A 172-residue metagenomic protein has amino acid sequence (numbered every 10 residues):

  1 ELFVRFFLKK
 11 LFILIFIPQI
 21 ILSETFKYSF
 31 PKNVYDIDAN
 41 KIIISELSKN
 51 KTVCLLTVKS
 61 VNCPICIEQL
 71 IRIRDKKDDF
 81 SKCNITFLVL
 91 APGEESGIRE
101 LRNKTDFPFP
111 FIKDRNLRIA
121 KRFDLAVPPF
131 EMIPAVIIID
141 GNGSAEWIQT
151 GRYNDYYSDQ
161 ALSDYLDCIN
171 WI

Functional and structural regions predicted by a protein language model:
L2-Y35: N-terminal targeting signals for export/organelle localization
K32-V53: A short beta-strand-turn-helix
S45, F123, W147-Q149: Short hydrophobic alpha-helix segments
E46-I73: Short active-site neighborhood of thiol/selenol oxidoreductases, capturing the structured segment around
I67-D106, R118-K121: Structural microenvironment flanking redox-active thiols in thiol-disulfide oxidoreductases
L88, R102-I133, G141: Short, internal strand/loop/helix patches that form the active-site neighborhood or redox-interaction surface
I133-I172: Thiol-/selenol-based redox modules, centered on thioredoxin-like and closely related oxidoreductase domains
